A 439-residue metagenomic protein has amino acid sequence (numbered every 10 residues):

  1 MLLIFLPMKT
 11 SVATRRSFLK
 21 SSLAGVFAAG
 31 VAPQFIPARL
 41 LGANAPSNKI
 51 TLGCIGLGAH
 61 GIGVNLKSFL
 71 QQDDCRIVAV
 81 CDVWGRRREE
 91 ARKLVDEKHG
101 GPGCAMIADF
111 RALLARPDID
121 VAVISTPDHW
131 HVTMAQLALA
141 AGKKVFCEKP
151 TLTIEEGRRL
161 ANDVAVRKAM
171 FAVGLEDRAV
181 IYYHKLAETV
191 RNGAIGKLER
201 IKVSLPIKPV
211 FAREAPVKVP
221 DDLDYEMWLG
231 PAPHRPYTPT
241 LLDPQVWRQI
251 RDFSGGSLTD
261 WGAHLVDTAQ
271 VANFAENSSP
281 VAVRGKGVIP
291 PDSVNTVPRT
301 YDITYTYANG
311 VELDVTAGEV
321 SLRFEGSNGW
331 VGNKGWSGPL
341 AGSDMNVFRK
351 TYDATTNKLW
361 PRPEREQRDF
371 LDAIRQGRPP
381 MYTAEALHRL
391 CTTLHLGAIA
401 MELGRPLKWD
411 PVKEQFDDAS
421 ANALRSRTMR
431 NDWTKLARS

Functional and structural regions predicted by a protein language model:
L2-C147, L152, R158-F171: N-terminal glycine-/serine-/threonine-rich beta1-alpha1-beta2 phosphate-ribose binding loop of Rossmann-like
L19, R92, R111-L114, V123 (+10 more regions): Non-transmembrane alpha-helical segments in soluble domains of secreted/periplasmic/extracellular proteins
S21-G30, G42, N65, P236 (+3 more regions): C-terminal helical cap and adjacent loop that interface with cofactors, partners, or active-site loops
G56, A194-A212, D224-T238, V281-P290 (+1 more regions): NAD(P)-dependent dehydrogenases' Rossmann-like dinucleotide-binding region
K144, T151-M227: A contiguous active-site-proximal alpha/beta segment in oxidoreductase catalytic domains
R167-A169, P209-V210, V246-G255, Y352: Flexible glycine/proline-enriched surface loops and loop-helix/loop-strand junctions
E226-N309: Rossmann-like dinucleotide-binding domain that binds NAD(P)(H)
A308-G310, N328-G329: Glycine-centered tight beta-turn/hairpin loop motif at sheet-sheet or coil-to-beta transitions
